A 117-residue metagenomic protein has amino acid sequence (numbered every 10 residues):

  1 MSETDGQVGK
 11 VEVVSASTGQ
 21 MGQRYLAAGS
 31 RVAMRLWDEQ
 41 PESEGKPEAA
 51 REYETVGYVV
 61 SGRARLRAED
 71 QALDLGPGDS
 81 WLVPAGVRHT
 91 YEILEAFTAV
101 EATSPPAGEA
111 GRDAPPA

Functional and structural regions predicted by a protein language model:
M1-L36, Q40, K46-P47, P116-A117: A short, N-terminal "cap"/entry segment at the start of jelly-roll beta-barrel domains of the cupin/DSBH fold
S30, R67-Q71, L94: Short strand-coil-strand connectors
S30, S43, D79, V87 (+1 more regions): Surface-exposed loop/turn positions
E39, R51-L66: Short, conserved beta-strand element in jelly-roll/cupin
R63-R65, A72, R88, T98: Structural motif
D70-A85: Short acidic-glycine-tyrosine-enriched beta hairpin
A85-E109: Ligand-binding loop in jelly-roll beta-barrel domains
G108-A117: Short, charged, intrinsically disordered terminal tails
